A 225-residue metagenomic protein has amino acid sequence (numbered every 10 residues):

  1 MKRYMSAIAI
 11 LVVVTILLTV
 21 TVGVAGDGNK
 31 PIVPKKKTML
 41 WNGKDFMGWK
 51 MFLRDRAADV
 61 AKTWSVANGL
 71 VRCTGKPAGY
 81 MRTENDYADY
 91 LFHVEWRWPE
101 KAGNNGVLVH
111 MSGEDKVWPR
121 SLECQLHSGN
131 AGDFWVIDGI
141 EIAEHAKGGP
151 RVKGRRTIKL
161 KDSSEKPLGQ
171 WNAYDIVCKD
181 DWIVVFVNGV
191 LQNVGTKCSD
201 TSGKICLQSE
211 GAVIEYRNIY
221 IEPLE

Functional and structural regions predicted by a protein language model:
M1-L11: Bacterial N-terminal signal peptides that target proteins for export
A9-T19: Bacterial N-terminal signal peptides
G23-E225: Carbohydrate-interacting regions of secretory-pathway proteins
